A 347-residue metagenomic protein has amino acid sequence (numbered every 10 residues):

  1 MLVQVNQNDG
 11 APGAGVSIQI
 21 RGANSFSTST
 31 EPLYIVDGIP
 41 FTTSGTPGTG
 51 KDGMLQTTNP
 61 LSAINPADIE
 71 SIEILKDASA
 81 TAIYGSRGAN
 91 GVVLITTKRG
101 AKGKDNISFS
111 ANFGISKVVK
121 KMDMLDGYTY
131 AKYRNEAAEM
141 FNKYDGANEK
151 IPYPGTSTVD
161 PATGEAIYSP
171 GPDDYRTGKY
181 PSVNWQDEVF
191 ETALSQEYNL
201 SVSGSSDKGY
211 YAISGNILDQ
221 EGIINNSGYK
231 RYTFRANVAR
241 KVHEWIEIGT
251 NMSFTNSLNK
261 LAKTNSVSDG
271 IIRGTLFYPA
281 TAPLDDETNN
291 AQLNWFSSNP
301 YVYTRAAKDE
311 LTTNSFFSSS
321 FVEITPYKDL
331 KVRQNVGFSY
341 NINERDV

Functional and structural regions predicted by a protein language model:
M1, P66-S108, F190, S195-E197 (+2 more regions): A beta-strand signature from Gram-negative outer-membrane beta-barrel systems, especially the internal plug domain
M1-T43, S71, T81-K98: Extracytoplasmic beta-strand/coil segments of soluble accessory domains associated with Gram-negative outer-membrane
G13, T58, G88, S195 (+2 more regions): Membrane-spanning beta-strands of outer-membrane beta-barrel proteins
I18, V93, L200, F234-A236 (+1 more regions): Membrane-embedded beta-strands of outer-membrane beta-barrel proteins, especially the hydrophobic/small aromatic
T30-E31, V36, P47, A101-S182 (+5 more regions): Surface-exposed loop/interface segments of Gram-negative outer-membrane beta-barrel transport/assembly proteins
I39-K76: Short acidic/polar hinge/loop motifs at secondary-structure boundaries that mediate gating or recognition
G53-T58, L75-D77, P181-Q186, L218-E221 (+1 more regions): Extracytoplasmic loops and strand-loop junctions of Gram-negative outer membrane beta-barrel proteins
T97-R99, G204-S206, I217, R240 (+2 more regions): Residue-level signature of outer-membrane beta-barrel architecture
